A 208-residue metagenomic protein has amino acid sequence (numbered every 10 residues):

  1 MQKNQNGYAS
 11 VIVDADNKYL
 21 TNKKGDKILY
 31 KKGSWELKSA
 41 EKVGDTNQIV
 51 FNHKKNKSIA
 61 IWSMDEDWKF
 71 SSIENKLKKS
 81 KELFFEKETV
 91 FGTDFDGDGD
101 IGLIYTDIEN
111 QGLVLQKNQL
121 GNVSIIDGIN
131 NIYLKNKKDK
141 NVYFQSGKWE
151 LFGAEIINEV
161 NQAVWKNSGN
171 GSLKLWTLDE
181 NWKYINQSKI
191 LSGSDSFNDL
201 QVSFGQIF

Functional and structural regions predicted by a protein language model:
M1-F208: Trp/Gly-enriched beta-strand/coil motifs that build multi-repeat beta-propeller-like domains and related W-rich binding
